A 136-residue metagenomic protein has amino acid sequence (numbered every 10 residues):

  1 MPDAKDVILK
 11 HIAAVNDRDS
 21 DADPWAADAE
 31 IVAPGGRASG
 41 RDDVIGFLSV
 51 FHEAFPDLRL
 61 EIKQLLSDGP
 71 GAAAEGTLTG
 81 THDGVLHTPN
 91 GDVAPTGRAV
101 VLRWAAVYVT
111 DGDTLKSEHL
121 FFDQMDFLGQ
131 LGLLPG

Functional and structural regions predicted by a protein language model:
M1-G136: C-terminal and inter-domain tail/linker signature
